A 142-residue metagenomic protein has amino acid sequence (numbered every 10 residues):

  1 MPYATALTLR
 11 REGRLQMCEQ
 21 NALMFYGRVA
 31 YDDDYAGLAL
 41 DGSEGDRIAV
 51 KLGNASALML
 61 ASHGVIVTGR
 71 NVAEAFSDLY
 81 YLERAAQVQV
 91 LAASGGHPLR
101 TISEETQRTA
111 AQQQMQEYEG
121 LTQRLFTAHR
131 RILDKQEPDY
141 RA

Functional and structural regions predicted by a protein language model:
M1-A142: Glycine-rich flexible loops
